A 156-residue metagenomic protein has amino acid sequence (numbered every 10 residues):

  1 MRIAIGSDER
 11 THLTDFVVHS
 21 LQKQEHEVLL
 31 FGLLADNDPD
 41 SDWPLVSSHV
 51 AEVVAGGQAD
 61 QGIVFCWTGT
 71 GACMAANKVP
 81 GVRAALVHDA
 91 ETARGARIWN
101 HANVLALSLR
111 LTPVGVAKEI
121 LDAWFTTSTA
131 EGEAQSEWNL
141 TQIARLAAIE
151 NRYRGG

Functional and structural regions predicted by a protein language model:
R2-G6, R10-L13, V17, A90-G156: C-terminal binding/interaction regions
G6, L29-G32, G62-C66: Short, conserved beta-strand edge motifs with alternating hydrophobic and charged residues
V17-V18, A76: Hydrophobic residues within alpha-helices that form the first helical element adjacent to the glycine-rich loop
H19-V28: Short helix-loop-beta junction
Q24, V79-V82, N100: Short, structured coil segments at secondary-structure junctions
E27-P39: A short beta-strand-loop structural module common to alpha/beta enzyme folds
N37-G57, A93: Glycine-rich oxoanion-binding loops at beta->alpha junctions
H49-L86: Helix-adjacent hinge/juxtasegments
